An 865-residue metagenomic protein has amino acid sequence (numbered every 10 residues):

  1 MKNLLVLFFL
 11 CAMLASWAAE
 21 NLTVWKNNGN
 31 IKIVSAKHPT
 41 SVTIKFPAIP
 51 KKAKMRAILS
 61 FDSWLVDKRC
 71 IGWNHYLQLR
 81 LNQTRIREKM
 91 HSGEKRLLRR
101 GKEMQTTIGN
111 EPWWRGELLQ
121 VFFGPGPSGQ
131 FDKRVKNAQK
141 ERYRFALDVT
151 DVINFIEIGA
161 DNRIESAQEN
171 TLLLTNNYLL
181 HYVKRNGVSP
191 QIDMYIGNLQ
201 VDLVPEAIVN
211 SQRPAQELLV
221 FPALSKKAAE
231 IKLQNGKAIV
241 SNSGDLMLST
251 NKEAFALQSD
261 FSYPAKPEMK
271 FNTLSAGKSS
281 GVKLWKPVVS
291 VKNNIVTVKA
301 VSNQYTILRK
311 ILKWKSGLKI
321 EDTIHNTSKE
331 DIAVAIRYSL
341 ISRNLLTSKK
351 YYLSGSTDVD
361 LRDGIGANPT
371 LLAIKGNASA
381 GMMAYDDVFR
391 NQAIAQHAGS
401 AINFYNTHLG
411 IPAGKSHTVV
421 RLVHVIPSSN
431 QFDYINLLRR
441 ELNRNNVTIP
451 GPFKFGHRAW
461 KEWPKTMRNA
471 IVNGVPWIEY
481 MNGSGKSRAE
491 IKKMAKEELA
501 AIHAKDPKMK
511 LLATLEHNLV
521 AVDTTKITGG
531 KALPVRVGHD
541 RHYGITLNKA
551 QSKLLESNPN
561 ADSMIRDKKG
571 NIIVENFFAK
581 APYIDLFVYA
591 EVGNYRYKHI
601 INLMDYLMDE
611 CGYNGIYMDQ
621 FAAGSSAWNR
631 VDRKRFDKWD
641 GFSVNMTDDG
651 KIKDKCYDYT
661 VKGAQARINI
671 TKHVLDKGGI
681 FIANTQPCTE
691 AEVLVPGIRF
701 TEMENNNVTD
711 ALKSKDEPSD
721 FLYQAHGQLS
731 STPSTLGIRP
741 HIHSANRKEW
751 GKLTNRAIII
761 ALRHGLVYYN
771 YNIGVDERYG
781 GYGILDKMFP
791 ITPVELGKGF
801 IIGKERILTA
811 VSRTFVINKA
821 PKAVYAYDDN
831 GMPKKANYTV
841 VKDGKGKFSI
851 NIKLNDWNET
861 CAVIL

Functional and structural regions predicted by a protein language model:
A19-V220: Beta-strand-rich recognition domains
I71, L77, Y305, K313-D360 (+2 more regions): Acidic (Asp/Glu-rich), glycine- and aromatic
L218-V301, T347-K349: Acidic-aromatic substrate-binding/catalytic surfaces of carbohydrate-active enzymes
L219, S225, A256-L257, S262-P264 (+9 more regions): Beta-strand-rich recognition/accessory modules
Y405, A413-V423, A504-D506, Y657-C861: Active-site-proximal substrate-binding groove within the catalytic cores of carbohydrate-active enzymes
V447-E490, E497-E498, E610: Catalytic domains of carbohydrate-active enzymes, especially glycoside hydrolases
A513-C611: Active-site-adjacent "subsite" loops/lids of carbohydrate-active enzymes
Y595-E690: Active-site neighborhood of glycoside hydrolase catalytic domains
